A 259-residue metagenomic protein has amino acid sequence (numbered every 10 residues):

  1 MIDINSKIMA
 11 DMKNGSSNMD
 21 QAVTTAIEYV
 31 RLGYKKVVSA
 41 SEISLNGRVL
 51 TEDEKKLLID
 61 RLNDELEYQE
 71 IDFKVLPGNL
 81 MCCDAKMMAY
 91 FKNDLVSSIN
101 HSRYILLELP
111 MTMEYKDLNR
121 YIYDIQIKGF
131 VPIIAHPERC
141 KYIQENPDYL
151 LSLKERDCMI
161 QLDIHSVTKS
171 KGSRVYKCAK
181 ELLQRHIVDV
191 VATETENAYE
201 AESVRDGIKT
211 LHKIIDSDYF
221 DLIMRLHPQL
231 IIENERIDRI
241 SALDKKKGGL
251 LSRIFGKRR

Functional and structural regions predicted by a protein language model:
M1-I71: An N-terminally biased module of ancient metal coordination in phosphate/nucleic-acid-related enzymes
D3-I4, V38-A40, L76-N79, I133-A135 (+2 more regions): Active-site neighborhood of phospho(di)ester-bond hydrolases with catalytic His/Asp-centered motifs
K7-M9, E42-I43, G78-C82, P110-T112 (+4 more regions): Active-site beta-loop-alpha junctions enriched in small/polar residues
V30, Q126, L183-Q184: Non-catalytic positions within long, well-ordered alpha-helices that form the structural scaffold/packing of enzyme
G47-K55, N63, Q69-K74, E200-H227: Short acidic, glycine/proline-enriched helix-loop-strand junctions
R48-Q161, L243-R259: Extended substrate/RNA-proximal surfaces in nucleic-acid metabolism proteins
R185-S203: Short acidic/histidine-rich active-site segments
K209, K213-R259: Mid-to-C-terminal alpha-helical segments outside catalytic/metal-binding sites
